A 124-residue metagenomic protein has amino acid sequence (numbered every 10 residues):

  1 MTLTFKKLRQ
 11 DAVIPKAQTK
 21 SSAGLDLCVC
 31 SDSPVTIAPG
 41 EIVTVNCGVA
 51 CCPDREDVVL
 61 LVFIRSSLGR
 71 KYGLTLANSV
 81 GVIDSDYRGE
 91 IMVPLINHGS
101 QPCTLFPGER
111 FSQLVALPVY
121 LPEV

Functional and structural regions predicted by a protein language model:
M1-V124: DUTPase catalytic domain/fold
